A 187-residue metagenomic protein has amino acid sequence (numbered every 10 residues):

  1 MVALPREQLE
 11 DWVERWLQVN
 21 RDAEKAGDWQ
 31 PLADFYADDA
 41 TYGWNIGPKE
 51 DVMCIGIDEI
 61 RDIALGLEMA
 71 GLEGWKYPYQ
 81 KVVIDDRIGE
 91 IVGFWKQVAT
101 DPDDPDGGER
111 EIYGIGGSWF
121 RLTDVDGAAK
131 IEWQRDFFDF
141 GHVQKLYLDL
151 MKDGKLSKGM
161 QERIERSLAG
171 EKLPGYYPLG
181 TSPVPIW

Functional and structural regions predicted by a protein language model:
V2-D39, A70: Short acidic-aromatic low-complexity motifs
A3, E7-Q8, E68-W187: A beta-strand edge to alpha-helix "cap/lid" segment located at domain peripheries
V13, I60, G114: Aromatic/hydrophobic pocket-lining residues that form the small-molecule binding cavity in soluble enzyme cores
V13, T41-N45, D101: Generic alpha-helix detector with strongest preference for long hydrophobic helices that associate with membranes
L17, A37, G43, L148 (+1 more regions): Compositionally biased, intrinsically disordered low-complexity regions enriched in proline and serine
G27-D34, V52-I55, G108-G114, A129-K130: Glycine-rich, flexible loop segments associated with nucleotide phosphate handling
W29-F94: A solvent-exposed, acidic/Ser-Thr-rich amphipathic alpha-helical stretch
